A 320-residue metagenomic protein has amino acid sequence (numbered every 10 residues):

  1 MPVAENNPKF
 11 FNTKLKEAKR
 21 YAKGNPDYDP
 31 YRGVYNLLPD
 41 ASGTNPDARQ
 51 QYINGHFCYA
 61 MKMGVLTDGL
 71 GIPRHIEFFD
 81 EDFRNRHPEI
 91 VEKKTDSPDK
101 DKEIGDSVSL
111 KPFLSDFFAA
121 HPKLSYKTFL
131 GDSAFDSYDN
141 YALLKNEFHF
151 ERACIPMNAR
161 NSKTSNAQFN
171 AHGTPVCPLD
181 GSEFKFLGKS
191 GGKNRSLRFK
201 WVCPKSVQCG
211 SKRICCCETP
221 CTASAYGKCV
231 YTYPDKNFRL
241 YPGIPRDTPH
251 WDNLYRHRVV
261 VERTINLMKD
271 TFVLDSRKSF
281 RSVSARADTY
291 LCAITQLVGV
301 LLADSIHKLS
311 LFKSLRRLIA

Functional and structural regions predicted by a protein language model:
M1-F129, S133, Y138-N146: Polybasic low-complexity intrinsically disordered regions
P30-Y35, K163-N170, K189-K193, C292-L297 (+1 more regions): Low-complexity, flexible helical/coil segments
L37, F199-D247: Long, low-complexity, polar/charged, intrinsically disordered or flexibly structured peripheral segments
R49, T95-P98, T219-Y226, R246-L254: Short, mixed-charge, low-aromatic patches
D99-Q208, P245: An internal, acidic/charged active-site-proximal segment that coordinates divalent cations and/or engages
K102, R213, N253-R256: Alpha-helix N-cap/loop-to-helix boundary motif
A167-K200, P234-F280: Short amphipathic alpha-helical "interface-anchor" segments enriched in bulky aromatics
N253-A320: Basic, amphipathic alpha-helical segments enriched in Lys/Arg and hydrophobic/aromatic residues
